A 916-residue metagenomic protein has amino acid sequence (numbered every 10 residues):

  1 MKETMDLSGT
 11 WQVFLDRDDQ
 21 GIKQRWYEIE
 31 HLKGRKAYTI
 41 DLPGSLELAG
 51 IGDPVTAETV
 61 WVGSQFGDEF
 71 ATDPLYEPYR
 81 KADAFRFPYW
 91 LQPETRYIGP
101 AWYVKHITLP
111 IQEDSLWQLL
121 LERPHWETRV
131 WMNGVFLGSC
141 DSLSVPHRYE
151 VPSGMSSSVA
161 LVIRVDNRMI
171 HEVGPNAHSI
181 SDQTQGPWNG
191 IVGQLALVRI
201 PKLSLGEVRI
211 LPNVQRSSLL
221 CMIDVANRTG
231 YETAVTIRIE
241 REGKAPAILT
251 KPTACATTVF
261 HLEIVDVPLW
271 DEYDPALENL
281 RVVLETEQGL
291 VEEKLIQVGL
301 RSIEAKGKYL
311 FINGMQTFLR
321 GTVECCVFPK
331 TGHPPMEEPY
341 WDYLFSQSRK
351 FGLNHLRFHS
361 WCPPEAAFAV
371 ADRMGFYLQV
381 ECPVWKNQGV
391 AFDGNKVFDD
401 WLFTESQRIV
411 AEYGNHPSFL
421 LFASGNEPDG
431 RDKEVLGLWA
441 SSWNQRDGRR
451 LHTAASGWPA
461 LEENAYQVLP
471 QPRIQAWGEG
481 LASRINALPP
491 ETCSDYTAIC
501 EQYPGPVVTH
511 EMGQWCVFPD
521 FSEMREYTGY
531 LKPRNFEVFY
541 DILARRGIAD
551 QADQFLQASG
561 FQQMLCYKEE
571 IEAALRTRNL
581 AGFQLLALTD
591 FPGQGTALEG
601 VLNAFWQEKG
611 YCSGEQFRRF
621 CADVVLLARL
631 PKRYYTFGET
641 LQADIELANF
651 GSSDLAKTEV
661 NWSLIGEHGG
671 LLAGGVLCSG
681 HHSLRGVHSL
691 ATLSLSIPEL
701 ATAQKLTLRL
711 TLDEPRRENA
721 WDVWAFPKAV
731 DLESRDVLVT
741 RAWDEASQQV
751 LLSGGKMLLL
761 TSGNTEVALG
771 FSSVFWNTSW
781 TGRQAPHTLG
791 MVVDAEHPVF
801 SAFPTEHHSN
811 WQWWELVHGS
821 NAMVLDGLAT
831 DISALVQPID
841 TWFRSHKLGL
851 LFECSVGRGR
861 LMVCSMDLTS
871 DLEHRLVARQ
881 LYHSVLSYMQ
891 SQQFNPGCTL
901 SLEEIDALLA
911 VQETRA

Functional and structural regions predicted by a protein language model:
M5, Q12-D18, A37, L48-P78 (+8 more regions): Accessory beta-strand-rich segments of carbohydrate-active enzymes
V130-M132, S218-P252, T258-F260, L280 (+3 more regions): Beta-strand-rich binding/interaction modules
S153-S158, D224-K306, E699-V730: Extended acidic/polar, glycine-enriched regions that form or flank non-catalytic beta-rich accessory modules
R209, R281-S348: N-terminal carbohydrate-binding accessory modules
S346, H355-L602: Substrate-binding/catalytic cleft of secreted carbohydrate-active enzymes, primarily glycoside hydrolases
R446, L586-G651: Aromatic-rich peripheral "rim/lid" segments of glycoside hydrolase catalytic domains that contact and position glycan
R735-T778, R858, V885: Short alpha-beta junction capping motif
G763-A768, S779-L876, Q893-A916: Catalytic beta-strand/loop cores that center a nucleophilic Ser/Cys/Thr and support acyl-enzyme chemistry
